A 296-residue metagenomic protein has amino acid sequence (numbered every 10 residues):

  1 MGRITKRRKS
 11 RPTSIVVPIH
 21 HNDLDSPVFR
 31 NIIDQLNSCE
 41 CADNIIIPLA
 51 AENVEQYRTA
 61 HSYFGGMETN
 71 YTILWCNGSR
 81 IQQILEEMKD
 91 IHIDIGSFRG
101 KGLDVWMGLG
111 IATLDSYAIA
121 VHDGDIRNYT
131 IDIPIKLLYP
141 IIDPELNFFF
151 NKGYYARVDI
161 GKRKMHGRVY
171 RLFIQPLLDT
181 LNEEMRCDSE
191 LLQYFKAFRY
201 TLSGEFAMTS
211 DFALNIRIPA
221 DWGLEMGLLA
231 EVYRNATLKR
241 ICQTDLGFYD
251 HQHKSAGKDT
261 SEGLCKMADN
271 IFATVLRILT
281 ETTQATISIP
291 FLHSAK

Functional and structural regions predicted by a protein language model:
M1-S38: N-proximal low-complexity "stem/linker" segments adjacent to membrane-targeting elements
R7-R8, N31-D43, S62-G66, I142: Short, acidic, metal-binding catalytic loop of nucleotide-sugar glycosyltransferases
C41-N53, T72-G78: Short beta-strand/loop segment that forms part of the nucleotide-sugar
Q56-S116: Active-site-proximal specificity loops/subdomain of glycosyltransferases
D115-R127: Short beta-strand-to-loop acidic/aromatic patch adjacent to the donor-nucleotide binding site
R127-D159: Conserved donor-nucleotide/metal-binding helix-loop-beta segment in metal-dependent transferases, i.e., the alpha-helix
G161-R171, N182-E205: A recurrent flexible, glycine/aromatic-enriched loop bordering the glycosyltransferase active site that acts as
W222-K296: C-terminal catalytic/acceptor-binding lobe
